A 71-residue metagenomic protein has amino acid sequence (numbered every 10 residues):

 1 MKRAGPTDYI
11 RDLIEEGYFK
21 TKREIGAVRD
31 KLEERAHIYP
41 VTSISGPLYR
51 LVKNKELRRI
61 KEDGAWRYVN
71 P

Functional and structural regions predicted by a protein language model:
M1-K22, Y49-K53: Positively charged, polyanion-binding regions of nucleic-acid-associated proteins
F19-L32: Short acidic, hydrophobic short linear motifs in intrinsically disordered regions
G26-A27, S45, G64-A65: Residue-level "edge-of-site" marker
R35: Tryptophan-rich substrate-binding surfaces of secreted polymer-degrading and adhesive proteins
I38-R50: Short amphipathic alpha-helical interaction segments
V52-K61: A short, conserved structural fragment
E62-P71: Short, cationic-aromatic polyanion-contact patches
